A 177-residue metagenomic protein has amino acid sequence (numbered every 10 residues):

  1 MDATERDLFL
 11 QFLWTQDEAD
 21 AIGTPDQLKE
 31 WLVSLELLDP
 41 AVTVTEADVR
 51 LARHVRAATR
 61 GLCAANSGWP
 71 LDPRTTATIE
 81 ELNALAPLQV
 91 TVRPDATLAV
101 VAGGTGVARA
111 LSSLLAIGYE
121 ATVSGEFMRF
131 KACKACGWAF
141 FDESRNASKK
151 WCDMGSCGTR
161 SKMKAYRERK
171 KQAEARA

Functional and structural regions predicted by a protein language model:
M1-G137, F141: Short helix-coil boundary/hinge micro-motifs
S113, G158-S161: Short, charged alpha-helical segments
F130, K149, M154, R160: Residues immediately within or flanking Cys/His clusters that coordinate Zn2+ in small zinc-binding modules
C136-G137, N146-C152: Cys/His-rich short segments
D142-E143, M163: Short, non-ligating residues that shape and space the ligands of small metal-coordination modules and catalytic
R160-S161, A165-E168: N-terminal zinc-finger DNA-binding module, primarily the fungal Zn(2)-Cys(6)
E168-A177: Contiguous alpha-helical segments
